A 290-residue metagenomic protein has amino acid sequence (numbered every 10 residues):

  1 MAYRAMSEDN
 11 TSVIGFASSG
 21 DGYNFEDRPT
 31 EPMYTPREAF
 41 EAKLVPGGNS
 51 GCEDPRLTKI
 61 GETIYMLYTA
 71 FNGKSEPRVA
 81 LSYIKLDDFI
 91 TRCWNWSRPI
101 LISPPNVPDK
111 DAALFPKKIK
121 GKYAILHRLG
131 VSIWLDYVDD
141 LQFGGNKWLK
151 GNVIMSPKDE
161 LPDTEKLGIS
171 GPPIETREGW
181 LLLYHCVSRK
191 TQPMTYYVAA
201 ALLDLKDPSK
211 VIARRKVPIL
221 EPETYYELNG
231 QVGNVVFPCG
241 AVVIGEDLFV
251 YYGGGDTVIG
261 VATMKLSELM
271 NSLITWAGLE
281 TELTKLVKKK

Functional and structural regions predicted by a protein language model:
A2-G48, K59-A113, K117-E165, E175-Q231 (+2 more regions): Beta-rich carbohydrate-recognition and catalytic domains
G51-R56, K110-F115, I169-P172, F237-G240: Beta-propeller and closely related beta-sheet repeat lectin domains
